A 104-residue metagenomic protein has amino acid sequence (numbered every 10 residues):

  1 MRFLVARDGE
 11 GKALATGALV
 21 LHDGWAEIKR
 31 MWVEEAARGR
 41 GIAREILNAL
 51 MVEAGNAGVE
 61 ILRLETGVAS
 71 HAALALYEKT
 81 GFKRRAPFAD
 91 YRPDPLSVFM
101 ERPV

Functional and structural regions predicted by a protein language model:
M1-K29, E34-A36, L47-A49, E53 (+2 more regions): Acetyl-CoA-dependent GNAT
E34-A36, R40, V68: Active-site acidic-Proline motif in GNAT/NAT acetyltransferases
R38-G39, M51, D94-V98: Short, intrinsically disordered/low-complexity patches at protein termini and at juxtamembrane boundaries
R40, N56-E60: Short coil/turn segments at alpha/beta junctions that flank glycine-rich nucleotide-binding fingerprints
E60-R63, G67-G81, A86-V104: C-terminal "cap" of GNAT-fold acetyltransferases
